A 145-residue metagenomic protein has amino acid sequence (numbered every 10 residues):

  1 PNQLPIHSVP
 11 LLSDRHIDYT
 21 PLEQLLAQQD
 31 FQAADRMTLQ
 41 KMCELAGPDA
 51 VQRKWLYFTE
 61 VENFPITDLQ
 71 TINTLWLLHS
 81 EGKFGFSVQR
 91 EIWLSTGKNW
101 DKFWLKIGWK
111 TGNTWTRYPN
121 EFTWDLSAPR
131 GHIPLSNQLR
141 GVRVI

Functional and structural regions predicted by a protein language model:
Q3-I145: Surface-exposed peri-terminal alpha-helical interaction modules
